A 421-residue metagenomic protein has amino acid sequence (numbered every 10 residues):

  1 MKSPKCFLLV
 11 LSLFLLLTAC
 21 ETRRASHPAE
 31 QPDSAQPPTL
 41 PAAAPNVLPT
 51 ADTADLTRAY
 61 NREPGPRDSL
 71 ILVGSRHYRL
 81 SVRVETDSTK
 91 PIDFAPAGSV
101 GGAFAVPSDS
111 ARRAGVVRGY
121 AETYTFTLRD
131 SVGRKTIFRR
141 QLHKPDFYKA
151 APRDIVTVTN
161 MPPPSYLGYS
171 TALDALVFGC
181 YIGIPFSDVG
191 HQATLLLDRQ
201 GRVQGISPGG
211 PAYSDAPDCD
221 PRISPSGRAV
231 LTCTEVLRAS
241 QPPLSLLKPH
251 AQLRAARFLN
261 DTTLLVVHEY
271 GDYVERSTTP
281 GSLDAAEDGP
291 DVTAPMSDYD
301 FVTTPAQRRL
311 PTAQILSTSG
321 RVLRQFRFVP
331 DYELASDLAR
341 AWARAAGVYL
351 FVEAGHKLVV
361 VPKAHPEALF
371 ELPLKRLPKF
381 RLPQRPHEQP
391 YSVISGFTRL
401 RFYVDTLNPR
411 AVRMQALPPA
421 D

Functional and structural regions predicted by a protein language model:
M1-L9: Bacterial N-terminal signal peptides that target proteins for export
L8-T18: Bacterial N-terminal signal peptides
C20-R24: Bacterial signal peptide processing site
A29-L56: Post-signal peptide N-terminal segment of mature Sec-exported envelope proteins
N61, L70-R118, L173-F186, C219-C233 (+5 more regions): Short beta-strand elements that form the blades of beta-propeller/WD-repeat-like and other beta-sheet-rich scaffold
R67, R153-Y166, P208-R222, P249-T262 (+4 more regions): Repeated scaffold domains used in trafficking and secretory/extracellular systems, primarily beta-propellers
T127-V156, A193-G210, T234-H250, E275-P330 (+2 more regions): Surface-exposed loop/turn elements that mediate protein-protein interactions on large endomembrane-trafficking
P145-S226, L231, P362-A364: A charged, solvent-exposed segment within the mature domains of Sec-exported extracytoplasmic proteins
